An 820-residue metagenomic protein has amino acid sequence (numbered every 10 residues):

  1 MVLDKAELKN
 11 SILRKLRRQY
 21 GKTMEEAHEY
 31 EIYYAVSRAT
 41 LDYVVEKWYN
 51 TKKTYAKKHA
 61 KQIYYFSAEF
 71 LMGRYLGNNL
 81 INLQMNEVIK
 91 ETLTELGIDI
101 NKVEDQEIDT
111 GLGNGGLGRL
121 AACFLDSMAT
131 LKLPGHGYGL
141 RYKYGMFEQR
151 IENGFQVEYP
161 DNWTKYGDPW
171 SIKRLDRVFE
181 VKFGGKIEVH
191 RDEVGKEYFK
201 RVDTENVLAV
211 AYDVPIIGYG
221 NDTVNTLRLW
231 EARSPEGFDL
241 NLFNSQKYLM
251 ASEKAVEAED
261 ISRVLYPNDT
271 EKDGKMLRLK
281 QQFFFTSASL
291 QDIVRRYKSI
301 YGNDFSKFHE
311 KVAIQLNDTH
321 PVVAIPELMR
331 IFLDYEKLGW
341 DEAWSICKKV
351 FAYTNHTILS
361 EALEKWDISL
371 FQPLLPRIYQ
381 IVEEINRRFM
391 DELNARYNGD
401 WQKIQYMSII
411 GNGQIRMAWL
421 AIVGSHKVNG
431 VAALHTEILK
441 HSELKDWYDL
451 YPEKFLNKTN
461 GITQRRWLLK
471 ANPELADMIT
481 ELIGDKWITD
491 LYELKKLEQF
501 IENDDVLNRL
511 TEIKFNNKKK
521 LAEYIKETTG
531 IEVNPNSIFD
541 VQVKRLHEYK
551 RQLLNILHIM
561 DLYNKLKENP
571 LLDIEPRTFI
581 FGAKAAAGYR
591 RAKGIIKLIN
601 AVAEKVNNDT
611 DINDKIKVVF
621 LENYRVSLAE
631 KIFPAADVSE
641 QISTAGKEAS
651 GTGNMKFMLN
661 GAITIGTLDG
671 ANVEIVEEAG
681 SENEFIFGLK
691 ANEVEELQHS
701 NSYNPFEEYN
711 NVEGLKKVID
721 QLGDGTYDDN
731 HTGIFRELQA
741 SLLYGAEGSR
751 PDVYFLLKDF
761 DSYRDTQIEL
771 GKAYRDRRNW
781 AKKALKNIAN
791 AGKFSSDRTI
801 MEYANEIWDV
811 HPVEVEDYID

Functional and structural regions predicted by a protein language model:
M1-D820: A conserved ligand/cofactor-binding region detector
